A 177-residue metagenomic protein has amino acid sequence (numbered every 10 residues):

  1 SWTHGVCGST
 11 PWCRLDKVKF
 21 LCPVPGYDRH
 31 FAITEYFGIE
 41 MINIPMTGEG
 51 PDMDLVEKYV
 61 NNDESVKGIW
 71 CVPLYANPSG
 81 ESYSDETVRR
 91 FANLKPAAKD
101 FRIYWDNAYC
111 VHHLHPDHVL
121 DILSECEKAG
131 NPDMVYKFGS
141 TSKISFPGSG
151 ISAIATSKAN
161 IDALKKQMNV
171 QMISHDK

Functional and structural regions predicted by a protein language model:
S1-K99, C110-G130: Conserved core of the PLP fold type I
M41, K67, R102, A163 (+1 more regions): Secondary-structure transition/capping residues
D106-N107: Walker B catalytic acidic pair
M134-K177: PLP-dependent aminotransferase class I/II
